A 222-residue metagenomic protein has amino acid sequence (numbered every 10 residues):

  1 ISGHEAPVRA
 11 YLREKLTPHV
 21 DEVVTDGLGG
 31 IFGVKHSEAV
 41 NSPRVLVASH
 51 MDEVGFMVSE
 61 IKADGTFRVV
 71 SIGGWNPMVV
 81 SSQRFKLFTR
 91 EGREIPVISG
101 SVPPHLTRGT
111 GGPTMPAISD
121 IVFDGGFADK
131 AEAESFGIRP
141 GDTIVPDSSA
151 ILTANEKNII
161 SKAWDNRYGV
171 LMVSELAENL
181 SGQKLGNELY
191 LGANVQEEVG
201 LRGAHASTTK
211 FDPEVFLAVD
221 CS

Functional and structural regions predicted by a protein language model:
I1-S222: N-terminal hydrophobic/helix-forming segments and targeting peptides
